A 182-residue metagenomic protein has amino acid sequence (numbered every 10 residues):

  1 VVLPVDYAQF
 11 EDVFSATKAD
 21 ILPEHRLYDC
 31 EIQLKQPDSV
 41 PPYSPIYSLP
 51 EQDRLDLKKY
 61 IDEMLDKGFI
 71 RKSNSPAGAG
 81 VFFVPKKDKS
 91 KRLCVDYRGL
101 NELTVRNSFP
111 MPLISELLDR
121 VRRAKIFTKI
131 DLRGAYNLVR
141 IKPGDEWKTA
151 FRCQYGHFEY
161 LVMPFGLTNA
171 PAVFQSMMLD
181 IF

Functional and structural regions predicted by a protein language model:
V1-F109: Reverse-transcribing Pol proteins
D12-P42, V84-R92, F109, V121 (+2 more regions): Reverse-transcriptase-like RNA-dependent polymerase core
D56, Y60, L113-E116, V173-D180: Well-ordered alpha-helical segments embedded in enzymatic catalytic cores
K67, R123-A124: Structured helix-beta-strand junction loops
K72-S73, T128-I130: Short N-terminal amphipathic alpha-helices
A79, A124-K125: Short, surface-exposed beta-edge/turn micro-motifs
R98, L161-M163: Short strand-loop junctions, especially beta-strand C-caps/beta-turns that link beta-sheets to coils or alpha-helices
